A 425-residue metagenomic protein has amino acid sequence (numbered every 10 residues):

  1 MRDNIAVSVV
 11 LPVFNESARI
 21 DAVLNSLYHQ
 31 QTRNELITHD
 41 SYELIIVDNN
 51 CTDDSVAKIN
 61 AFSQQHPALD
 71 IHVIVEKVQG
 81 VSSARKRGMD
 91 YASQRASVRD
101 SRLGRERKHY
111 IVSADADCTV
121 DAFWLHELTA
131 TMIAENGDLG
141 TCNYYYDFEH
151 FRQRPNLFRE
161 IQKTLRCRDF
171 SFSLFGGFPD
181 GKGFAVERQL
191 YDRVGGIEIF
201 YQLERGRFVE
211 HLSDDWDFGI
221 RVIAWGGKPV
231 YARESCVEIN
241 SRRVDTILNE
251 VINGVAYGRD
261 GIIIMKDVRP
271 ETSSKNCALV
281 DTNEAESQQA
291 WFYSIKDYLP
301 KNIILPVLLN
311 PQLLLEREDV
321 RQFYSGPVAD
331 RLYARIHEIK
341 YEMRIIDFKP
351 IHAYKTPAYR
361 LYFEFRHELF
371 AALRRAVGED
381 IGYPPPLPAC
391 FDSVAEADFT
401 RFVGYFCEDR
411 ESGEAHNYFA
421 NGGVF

Functional and structural regions predicted by a protein language model:
V7-V23, Q30-Q31, V47: A conserved hydrophobic helix/loop-capping motif in glycosyltransferases and polysaccharide synthases
L24-V78, S93: Acidic donor-binding segment of Leloir-type glycosyltransferases
D54, R105-H109, A114-T131: Acidic donor-binding/catalytic loop of UDP-sugar-dependent glycosyltransferases, especially processive GT2
E76-E106: Glycine-rich, basic loop-to-helix element that forms the pyrophosphate-binding segment of sugar-nucleotide handling
F123-N156: Conserved donor NDP-sugar-binding/catalytic core segment of glycosyltransferases
L157-G177, I262: Short, flexible, basic/aromatic active-site loop/helix in glycosyltransferases
Q202-F218: Acidic donor-binding loop at a coil-to-helix junction in glycosyltransferase catalytic cores that engages
I262-F425: Terminal low-complexity segments of carbohydrate-biosynthetic enzymes
